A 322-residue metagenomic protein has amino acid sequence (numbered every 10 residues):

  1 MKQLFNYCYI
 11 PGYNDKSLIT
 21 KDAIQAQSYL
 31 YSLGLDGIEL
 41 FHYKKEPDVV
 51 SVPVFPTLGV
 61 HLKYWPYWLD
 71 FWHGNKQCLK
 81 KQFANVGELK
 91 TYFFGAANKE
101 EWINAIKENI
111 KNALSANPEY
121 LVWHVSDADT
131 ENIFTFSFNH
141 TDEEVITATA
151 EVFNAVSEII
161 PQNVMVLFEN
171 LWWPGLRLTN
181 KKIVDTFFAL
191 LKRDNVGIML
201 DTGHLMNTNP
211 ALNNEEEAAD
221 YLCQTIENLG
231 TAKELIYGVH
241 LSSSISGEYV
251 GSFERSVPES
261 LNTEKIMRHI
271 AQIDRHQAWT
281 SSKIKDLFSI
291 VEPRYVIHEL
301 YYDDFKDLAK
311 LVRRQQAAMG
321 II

Functional and structural regions predicted by a protein language model:
M1-C8, I24, S28, I103 (+4 more regions): Histidine-acidic metal/acid-base catalytic patches
M1-N104, E108, I322: N-terminal pre-domain/capping segments
Y7-P11, L40-H42, V60-P66, W123-V125 (+4 more regions): A cross-domain feature marking catalytic cores of carbohydrate-active enzymes and several ubiquitous metabolic/repair
N14-K21, L35-V50, P66-D70, E100 (+6 more regions): Acidic-and-aromatic substrate-binding clefts and catalytic sites of carbohydrate-active enzymes
S32, V50-L58, K182-K192, R313-G320: Short, surface-exposed basic-aromatic patches at helix termini and helix-loop junctions that form
L35, T57, M165, G197 (+1 more regions): Hydrophobic "anchor" residues on beta-strands that sit immediately upstream of conserved functional sites
W68-E101, S126-T141, N213, S252-N262 (+1 more regions): Surface-exposed, active-site-proximal loop segments in enzymatic domains
G95-G197: Active-site acidic/histidine proton-transfer and metal-coordination neighborhood in alpha/beta enzyme cores
